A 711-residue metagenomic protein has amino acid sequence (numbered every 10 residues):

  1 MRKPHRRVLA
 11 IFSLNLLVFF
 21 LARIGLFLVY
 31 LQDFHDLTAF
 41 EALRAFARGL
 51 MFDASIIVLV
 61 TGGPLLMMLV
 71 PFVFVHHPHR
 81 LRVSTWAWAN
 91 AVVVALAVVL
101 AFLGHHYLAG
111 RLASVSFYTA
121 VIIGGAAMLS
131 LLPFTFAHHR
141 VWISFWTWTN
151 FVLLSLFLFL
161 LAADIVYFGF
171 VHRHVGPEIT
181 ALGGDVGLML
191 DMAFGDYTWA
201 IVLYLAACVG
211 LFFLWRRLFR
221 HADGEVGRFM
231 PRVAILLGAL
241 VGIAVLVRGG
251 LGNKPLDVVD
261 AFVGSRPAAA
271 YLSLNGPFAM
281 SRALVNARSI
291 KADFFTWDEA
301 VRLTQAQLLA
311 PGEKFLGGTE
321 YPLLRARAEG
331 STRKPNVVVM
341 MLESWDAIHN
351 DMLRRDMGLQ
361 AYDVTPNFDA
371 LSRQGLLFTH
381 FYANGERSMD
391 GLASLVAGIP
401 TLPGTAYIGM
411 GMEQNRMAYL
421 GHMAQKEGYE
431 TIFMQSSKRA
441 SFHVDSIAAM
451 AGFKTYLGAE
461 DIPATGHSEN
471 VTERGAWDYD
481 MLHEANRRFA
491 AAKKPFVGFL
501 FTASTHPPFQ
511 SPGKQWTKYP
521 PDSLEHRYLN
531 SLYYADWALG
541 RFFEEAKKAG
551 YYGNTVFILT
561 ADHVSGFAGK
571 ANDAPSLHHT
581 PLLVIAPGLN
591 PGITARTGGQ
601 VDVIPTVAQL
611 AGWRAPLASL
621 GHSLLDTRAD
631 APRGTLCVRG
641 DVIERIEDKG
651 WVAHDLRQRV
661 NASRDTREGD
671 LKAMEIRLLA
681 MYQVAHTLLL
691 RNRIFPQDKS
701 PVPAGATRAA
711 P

Functional and structural regions predicted by a protein language model:
M1-I290: Transmembrane and membrane-interface helices of multi-pass, inner-membrane envelope-modifying transferases
V18, G183-G187, L274-F278, A300-V301 (+4 more regions): Alpha-helix initiation and N-capping motif
A39, M68, F72, H76 (+8 more regions): Residue-level signal for alpha-helical context at structural boundaries
E41-A42, D185-L188, G276-A279, L303 (+5 more regions): Exposed alpha-helical structural elements
G49, D53, M192, R217 (+10 more regions): Residues that form generic nucleotide/phosphate-binding pockets
Y197-Y204, C208, V301-A310, A448: Long, well-ordered, tryptophan-enriched scaffold segments
S273, R282-Y321: The feature marks either
L309-P711: Solvent-exposed soluble domains appended to multi-pass membrane proteins
